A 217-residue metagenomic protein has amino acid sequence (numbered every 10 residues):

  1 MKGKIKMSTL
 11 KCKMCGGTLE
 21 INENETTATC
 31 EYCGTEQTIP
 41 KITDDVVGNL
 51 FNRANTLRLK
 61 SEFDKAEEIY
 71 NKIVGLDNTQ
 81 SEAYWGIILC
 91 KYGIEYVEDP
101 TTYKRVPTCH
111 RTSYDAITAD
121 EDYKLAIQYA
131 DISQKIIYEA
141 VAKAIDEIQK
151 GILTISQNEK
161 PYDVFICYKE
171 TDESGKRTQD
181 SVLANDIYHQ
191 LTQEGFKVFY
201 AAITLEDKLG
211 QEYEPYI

Functional and structural regions predicted by a protein language model:
T9, T27: Residues immediately within or flanking Cys/His clusters that coordinate Zn2+ in small zinc-binding modules
C12-C15, C30-C33: Short cysteine-rich clusters marking metal-coordination/redox-active sites
G16-L19, Q37: Cys/His-rich microdomains that often coordinate metals
G34-T43: Short Cys/His-rich micro-motifs in 6-15 aa windows
T43, V47, G93-A140: Short coil/linker segments at helix-helix boundaries
D45-K72, L76: Alpha-helical segment of the N-proximal tetratricopeptide repeat
E68-T102: Short, charge-rich amphipathic alpha-helical segments embedded in non-transmembrane helical bundles/solenoids
K143-I217: Conserved N-terminal substructure of TIR/SEFIR domains
